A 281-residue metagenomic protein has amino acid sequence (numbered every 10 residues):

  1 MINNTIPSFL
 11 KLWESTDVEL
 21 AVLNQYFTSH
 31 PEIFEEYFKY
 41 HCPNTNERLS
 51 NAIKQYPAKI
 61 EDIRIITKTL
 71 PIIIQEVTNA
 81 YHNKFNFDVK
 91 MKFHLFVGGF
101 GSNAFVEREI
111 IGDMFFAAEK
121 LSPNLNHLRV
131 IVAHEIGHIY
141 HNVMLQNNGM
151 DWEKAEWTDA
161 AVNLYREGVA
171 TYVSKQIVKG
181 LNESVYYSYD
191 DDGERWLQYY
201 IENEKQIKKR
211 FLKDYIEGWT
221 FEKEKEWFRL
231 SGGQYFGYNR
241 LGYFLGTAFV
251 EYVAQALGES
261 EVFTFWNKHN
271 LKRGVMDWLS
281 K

Functional and structural regions predicted by a protein language model:
M1-T67: Non-catalytic architectural context of zinc metalloproteases
I2-T16, W152-Q206, R210, L279-K281: Post-HExxH zinc-binding segment in Zn-dependent metallohydrolases
I53-I110, L125-N126: Auxiliary, metal-adjacent structural segments of Zn-dependent hydrolase domains
L70, R129, V162, R166 (+1 more regions): Hydrophobic (often cysteine-bearing) scaffold residues that line and stabilize catalytic clefts of nucleotide/cofactor
V89, L95-F115, I136-W152: A short mid-domain helix/strand-loop element embedded in enzyme catalytic domains that forms or borders the active-site
A118-I131: Short pre-active-site segment immediately N-terminal to the catalytic Zn-binding motif
V130-V143, E167-T171: Active-site recognition of the HExxH zinc-binding catalytic motif
E202-K281: Pan-zinc metallopeptidase signature
